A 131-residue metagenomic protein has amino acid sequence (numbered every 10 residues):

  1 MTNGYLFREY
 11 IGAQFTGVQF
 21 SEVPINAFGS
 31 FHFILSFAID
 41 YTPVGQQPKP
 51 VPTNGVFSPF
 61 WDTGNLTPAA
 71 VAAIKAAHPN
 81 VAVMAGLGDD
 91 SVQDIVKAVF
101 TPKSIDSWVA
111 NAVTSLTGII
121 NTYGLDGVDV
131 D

Functional and structural regions predicted by a protein language model:
T2-D131: Chitinase-like catalytic core of GlcNAc-active glycosidases
